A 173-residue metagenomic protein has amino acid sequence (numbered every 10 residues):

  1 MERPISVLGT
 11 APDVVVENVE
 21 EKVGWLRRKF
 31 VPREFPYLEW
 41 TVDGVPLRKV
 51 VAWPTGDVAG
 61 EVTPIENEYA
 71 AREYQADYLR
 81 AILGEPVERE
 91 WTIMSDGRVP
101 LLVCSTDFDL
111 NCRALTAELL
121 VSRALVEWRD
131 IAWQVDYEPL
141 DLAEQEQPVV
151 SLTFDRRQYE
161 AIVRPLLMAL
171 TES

Functional and structural regions predicted by a protein language model:
M1-S173: Intrinsically disordered, low-complexity acidic regions enriched in Pro/Ser/Thr
